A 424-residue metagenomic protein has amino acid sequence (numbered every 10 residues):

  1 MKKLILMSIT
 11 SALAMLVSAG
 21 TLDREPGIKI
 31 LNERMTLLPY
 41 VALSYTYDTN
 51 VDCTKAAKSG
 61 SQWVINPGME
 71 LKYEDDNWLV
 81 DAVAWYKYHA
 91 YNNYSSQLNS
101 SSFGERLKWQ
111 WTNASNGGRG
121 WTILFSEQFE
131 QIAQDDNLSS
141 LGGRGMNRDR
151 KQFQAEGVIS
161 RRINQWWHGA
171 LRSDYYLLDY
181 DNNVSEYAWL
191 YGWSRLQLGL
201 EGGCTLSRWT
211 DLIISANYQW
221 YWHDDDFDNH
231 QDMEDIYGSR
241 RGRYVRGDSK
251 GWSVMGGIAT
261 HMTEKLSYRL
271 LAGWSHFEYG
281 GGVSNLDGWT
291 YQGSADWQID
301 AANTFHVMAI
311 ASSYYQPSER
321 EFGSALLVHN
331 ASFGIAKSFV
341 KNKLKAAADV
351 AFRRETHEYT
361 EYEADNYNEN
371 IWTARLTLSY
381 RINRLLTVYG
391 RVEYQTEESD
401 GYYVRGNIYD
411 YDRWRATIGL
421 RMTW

Functional and structural regions predicted by a protein language model:
M1-K29: Cleavable N-terminal export/targeting peptides
A19-W424: Gram-negative and organellar
